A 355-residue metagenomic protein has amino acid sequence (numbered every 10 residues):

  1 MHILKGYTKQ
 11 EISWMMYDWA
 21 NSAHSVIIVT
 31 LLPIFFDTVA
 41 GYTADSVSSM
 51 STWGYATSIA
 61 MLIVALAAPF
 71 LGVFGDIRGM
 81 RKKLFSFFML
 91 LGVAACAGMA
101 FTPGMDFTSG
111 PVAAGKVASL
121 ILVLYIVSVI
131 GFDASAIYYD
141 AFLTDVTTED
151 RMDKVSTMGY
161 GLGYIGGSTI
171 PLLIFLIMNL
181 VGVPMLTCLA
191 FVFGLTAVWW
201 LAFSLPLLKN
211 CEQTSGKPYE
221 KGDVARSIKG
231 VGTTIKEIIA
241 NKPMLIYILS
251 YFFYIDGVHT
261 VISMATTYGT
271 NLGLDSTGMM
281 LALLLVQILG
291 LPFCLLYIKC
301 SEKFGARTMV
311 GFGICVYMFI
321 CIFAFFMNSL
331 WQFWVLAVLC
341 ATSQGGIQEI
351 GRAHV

Functional and structural regions predicted by a protein language model:
M1-I12, E212-L249, V355: Juxtamembrane intracellular "pre-TM" segments in multi-pass secondary transporters
H2-M61, P243-A282: Helix-loop boundary and gating motifs at the non-cytosolic
V64-M80, P292-A306: Helix-to-loop junctions at the C-terminal end of transmembrane segments in multipass secondary transporters
K83-G98, T308-F323: Structural signature of the two symmetry-related core transmembrane helices
A100-L124, F323-A337: Helix-loop junctions at membrane interfaces in 12-TM secondary transporters
F132-T148, G346-H354: Intracellular juxtamembrane helix-capping segments at the cytosolic ends of symmetry-related transmembrane helices
K154-M178: Glycine-rich segments within core transmembrane alpha-helices of 12-TM secondary carriers
I170-L180, A197-G216: C-terminal membrane-cytosol helix-exit motif in multi-pass small-molecule transporters
